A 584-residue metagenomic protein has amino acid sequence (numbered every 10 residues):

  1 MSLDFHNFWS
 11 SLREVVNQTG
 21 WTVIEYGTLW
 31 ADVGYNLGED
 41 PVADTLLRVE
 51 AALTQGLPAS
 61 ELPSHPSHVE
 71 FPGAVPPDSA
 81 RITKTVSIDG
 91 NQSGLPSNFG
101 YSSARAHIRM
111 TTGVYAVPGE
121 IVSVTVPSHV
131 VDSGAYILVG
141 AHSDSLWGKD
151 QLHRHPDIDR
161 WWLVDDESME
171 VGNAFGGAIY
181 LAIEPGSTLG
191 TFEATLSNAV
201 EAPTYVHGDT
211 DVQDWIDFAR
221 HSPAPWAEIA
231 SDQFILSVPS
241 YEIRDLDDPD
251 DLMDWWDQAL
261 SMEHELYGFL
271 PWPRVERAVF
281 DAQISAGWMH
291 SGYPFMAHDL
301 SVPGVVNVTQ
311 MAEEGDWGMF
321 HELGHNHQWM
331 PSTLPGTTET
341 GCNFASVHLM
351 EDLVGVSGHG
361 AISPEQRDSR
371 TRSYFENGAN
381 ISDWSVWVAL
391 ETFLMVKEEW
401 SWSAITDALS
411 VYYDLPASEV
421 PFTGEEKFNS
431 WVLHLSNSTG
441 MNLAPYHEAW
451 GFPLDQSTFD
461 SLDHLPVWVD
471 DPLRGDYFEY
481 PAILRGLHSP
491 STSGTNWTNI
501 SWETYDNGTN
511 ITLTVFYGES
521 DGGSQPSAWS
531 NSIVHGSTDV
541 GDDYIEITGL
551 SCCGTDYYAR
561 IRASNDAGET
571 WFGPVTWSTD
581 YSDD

Functional and structural regions predicted by a protein language model:
S2, G424-P481: Beta/coil-rich, acidic/histidine-enriched accessory regions frequently appended to metallopeptidases
Q55-P203: Beta-strand-enriched, solvent-exposed domains that form extended recognition/catalytic surfaces
V171-G176, I547-T555: Surface-exposed, short loops/turns at beta-strand junctions within beta-sandwich domains
W215-E398, T406-V411: Catalytic cores of extracellular degradative/oxidative enzymes
N496-G508: Conserved aromatic anchor
T512-C553, D566, T570: Recognizes extended acidic, P/S/T-rich segments that occur within or adjacent to Ig-like beta-sandwich modules
A567-D583: Extracellular fibronectin type III
